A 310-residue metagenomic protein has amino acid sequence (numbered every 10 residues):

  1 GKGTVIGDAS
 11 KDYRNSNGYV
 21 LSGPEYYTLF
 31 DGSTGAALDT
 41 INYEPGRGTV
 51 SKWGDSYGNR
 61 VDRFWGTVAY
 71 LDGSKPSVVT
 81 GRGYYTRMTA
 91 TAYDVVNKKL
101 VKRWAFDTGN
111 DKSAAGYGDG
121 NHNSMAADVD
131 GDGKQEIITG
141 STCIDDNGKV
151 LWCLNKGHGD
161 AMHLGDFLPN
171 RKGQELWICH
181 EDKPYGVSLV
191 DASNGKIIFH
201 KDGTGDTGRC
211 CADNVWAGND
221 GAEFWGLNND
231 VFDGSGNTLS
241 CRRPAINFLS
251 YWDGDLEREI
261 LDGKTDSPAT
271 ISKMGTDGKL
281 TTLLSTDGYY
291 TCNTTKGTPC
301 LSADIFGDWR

Functional and structural regions predicted by a protein language model:
G1-R310: Beta-propeller-forming repeat regions
